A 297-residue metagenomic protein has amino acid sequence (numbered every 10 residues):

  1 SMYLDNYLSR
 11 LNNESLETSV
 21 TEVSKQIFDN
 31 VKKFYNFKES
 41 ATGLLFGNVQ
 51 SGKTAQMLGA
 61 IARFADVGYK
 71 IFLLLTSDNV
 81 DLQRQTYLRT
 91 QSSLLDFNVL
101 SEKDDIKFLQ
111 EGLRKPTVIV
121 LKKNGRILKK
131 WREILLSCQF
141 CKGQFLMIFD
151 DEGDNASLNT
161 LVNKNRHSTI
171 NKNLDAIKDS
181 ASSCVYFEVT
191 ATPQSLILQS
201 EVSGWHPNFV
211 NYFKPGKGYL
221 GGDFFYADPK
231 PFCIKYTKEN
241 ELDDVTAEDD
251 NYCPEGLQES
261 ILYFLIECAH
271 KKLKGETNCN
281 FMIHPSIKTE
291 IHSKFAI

Functional and structural regions predicted by a protein language model:
Y7-F46: Conserved pre-motif I regulatory segment
K38-L45, K70-I71, K115-T117, T277-F281: Pre-Walker A (Motif I) flank of P-loop NTPase domains
L45, A62, D66-D78, L82 (+6 more regions): Subunit-assembly interface segments of extracellular/virion macromolecular structures
K53-A62: Motif I (Walker A/P-loop) of helicase-class P-loop NTPases
T54, Q83-R84, L128-K130, S157-L158 (+3 more regions): Short helix/loop capping segments that flank catalytic or ligand/cofactor-binding pockets
Q56, Y69-L94, I287: Conserved Walker A/P-loop ATP-binding site and its immediately adjacent core in helicase/helicase-like ATPase domains
S101-F149, S157-I177: Conserved RecA-like ASCE ATPase "motif II neighborhood" in helicase/translocase motors
P116, Q144-D150, D154, V162-K272 (+1 more regions): Conserved P-loop NTPase catalytic core
